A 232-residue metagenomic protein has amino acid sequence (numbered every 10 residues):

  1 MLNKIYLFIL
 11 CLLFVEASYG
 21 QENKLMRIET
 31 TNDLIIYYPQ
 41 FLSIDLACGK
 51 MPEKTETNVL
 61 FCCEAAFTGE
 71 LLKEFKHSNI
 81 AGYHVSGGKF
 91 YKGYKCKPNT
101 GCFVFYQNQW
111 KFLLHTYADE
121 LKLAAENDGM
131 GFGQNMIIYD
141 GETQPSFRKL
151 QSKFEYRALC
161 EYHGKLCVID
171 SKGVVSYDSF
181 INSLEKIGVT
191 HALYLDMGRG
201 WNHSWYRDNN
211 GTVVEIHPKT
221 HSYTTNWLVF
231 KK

Functional and structural regions predicted by a protein language model:
K4-F14: Sec-dependent N-terminal signal peptides
Y19-K232: Gly/Ser/Thr/Pro-rich low-complexity, intrinsically disordered segments
